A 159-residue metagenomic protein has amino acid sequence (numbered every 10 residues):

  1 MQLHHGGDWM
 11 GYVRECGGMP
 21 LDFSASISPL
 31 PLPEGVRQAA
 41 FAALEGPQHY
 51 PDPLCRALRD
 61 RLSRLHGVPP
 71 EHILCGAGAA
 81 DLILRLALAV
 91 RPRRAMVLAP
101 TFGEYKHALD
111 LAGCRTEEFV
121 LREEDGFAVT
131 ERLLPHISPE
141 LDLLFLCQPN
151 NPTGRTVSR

Functional and structural regions predicted by a protein language model:
M1-H49, L143-Q148, S158: N-terminal "arm"/small-domain region of PLP-dependent enzymes with the aminotransferase-like
S26-P29, A79-A80, F102, Q148-P152: Short glycine-rich anion-binding loops that position phosphate/pyrophosphate groups of nucleotides and phosphorylated
P51, S63-R85: Short loop-beta-helix segment that forms the pyridoxal 5′-phosphate
L62, L109: Short hydrophobic alpha-helical segments of the AMP-binding
P69, A112-G113: Short, structured coil segments at secondary-structure junctions
A89-A108: Conserved PLP-anchoring active-site segment centered on the Schiff-base-forming lysine
E117, E123-R159: Active-site phosphate-binding strand-loop segment of PLP-dependent enzymes
